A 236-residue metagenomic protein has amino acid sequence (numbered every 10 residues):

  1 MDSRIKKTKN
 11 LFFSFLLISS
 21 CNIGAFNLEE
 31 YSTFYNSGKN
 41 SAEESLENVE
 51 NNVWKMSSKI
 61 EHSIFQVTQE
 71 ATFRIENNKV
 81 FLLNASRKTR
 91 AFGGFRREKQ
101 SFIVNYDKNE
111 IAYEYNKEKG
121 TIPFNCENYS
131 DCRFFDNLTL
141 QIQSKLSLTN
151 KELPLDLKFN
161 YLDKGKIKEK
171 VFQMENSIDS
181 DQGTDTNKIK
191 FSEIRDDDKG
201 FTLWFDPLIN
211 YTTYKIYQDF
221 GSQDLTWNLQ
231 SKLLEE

Functional and structural regions predicted by a protein language model:
D2-F12: Bacterial N-terminal signal peptides that target proteins for export
F12-F13, I23: Cleavable N-terminal signal peptides
S19-S20: N-terminal signal peptide c-region/cleavage motif recognized by signal peptidases
G24-Y106, L148-E236: Acidic, serine/threonine-rich low-complexity disordered tracts
T89-S147, W204: Surface-exposed, polar helix/loop patches in the mature regions of secreted/periplasmic/lumenal proteins that form
